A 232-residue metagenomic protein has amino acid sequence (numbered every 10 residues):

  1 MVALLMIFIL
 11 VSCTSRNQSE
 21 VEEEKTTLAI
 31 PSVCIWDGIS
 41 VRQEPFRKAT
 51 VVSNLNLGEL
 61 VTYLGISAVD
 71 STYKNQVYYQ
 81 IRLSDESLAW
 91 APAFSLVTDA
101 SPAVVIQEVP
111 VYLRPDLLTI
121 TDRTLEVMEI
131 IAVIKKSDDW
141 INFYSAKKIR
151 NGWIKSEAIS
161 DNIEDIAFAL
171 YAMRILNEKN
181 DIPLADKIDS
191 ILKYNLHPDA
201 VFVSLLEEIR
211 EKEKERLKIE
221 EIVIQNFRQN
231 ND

Functional and structural regions predicted by a protein language model:
M1-M6: Sec-dependent signal peptide recognition, specifically the positively charged N-region followed immediately by
I9-S12: C-terminal motif of bacterial Sec signal peptides marking the signal peptidase cleavage site
R16-A29, T62, T72-E126, I141-D232: Boundary regions of SH3-family modules and the immediately adjacent low-complexity/disordered segments in eukaryotic
V21-Q43: Post-signal peptide N-terminal segment of mature Sec-exported envelope proteins
I35-S40, I66, I106-Y112: Generic short beta-strand segments
V41-E44, D70-Y73: Short, solvent-exposed loop/turn elements at domain surfaces
Q43-G65, L113-S137: SH3/SH3-like (including bacterial SH3b) beta-barrel domains that bind proline-rich motifs or cell-wall ligands
